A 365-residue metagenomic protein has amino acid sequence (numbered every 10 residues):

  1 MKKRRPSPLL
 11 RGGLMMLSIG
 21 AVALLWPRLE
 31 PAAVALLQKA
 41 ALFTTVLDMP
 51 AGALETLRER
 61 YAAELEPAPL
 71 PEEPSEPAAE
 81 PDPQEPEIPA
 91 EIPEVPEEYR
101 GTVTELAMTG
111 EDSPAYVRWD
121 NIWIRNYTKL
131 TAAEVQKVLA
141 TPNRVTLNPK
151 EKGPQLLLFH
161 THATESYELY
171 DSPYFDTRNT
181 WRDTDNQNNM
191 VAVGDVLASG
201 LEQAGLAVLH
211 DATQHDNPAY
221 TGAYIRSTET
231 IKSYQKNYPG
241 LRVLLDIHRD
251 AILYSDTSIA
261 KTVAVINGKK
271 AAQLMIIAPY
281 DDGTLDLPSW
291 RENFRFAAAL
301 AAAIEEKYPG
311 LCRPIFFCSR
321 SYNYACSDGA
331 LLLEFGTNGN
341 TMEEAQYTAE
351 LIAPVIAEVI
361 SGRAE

Functional and structural regions predicted by a protein language model:
M1-S18: N-terminal Sec-pathway targeting helices
L14-G240, A251-D256, E350, E358 (+1 more regions): N-terminal catalytic or cofactor-binding beta/alpha core of small enzyme domains
K152-Q155, A204, L241-V243, K270-L274 (+1 more regions): Envelope-exposed proteins and targeting segments
L157-H160, V208-H210, V243-D246, M275-A278 (+2 more regions): Structural recognition of the beta-strand scaffold that forms the well-ordered cores of secreted hydrolase catalytic
T161, I231-D281: Active-site microenvironments of hydrolase-like enzyme catalytic domains
A163-S166, Q214-P218, R249-Y254, D281-T284 (+2 more regions): Solvent-exposed loop/turn segments at secondary-structure junctions within structured extracellular/periplasmic domains
S289-F316: Active-site-adjacent substrate-binding region of metalloamidase/peptidase-like peptide-processing proteins
C312-E365: Active-site-adjacent mobile loop/cap segments within catalytic or ligand-binding domains
